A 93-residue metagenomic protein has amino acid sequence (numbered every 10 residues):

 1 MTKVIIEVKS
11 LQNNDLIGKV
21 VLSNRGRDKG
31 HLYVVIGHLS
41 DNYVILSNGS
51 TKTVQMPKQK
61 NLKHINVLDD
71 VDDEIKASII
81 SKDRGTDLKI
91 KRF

Functional and structural regions predicted by a protein language model:
T2-I17, N24-R25, V34-F93: Ferredoxin-like alpha/beta domains used as RNA- or RNAP-binding modules
K29-H31: Short N-terminal binding/cap micro-motifs at the start of the first secondary-structure element
